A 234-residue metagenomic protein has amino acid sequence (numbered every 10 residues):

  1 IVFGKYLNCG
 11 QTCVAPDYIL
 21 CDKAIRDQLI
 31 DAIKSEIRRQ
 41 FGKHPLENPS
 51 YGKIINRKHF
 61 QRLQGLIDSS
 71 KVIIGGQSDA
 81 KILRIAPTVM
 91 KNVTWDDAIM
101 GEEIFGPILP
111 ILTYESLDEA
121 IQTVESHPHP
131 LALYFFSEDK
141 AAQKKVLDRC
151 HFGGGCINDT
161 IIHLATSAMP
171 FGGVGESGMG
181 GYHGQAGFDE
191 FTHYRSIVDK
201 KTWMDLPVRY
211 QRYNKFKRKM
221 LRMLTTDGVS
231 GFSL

Functional and structural regions predicted by a protein language model:
I1-W95, I157, G231-L234: ALDH superfamily catalytic-core signature
I85-L234: Conserved C-terminal structural/oligomerization subdomain of aldehyde/semialdehyde dehydrogenase
